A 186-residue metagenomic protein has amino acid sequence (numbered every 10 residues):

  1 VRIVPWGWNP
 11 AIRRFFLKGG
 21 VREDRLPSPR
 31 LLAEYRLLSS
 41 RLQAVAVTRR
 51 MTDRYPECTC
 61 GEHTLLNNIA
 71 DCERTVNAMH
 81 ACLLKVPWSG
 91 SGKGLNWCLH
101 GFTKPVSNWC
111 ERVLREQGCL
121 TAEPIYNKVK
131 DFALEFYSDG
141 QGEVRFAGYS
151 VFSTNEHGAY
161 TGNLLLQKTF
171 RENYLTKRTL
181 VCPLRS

Functional and structural regions predicted by a protein language model:
V1, R41-R49, I69, F102-N108 (+1 more regions): Well-ordered, non-membrane alpha-helical segments in soluble/globular domains
V1-A78, G90: Conserved N-proximal alpha/beta basic substrate-recognition cap immediately N-terminal to, or forming the N-lobe
I3, C82-L84, L120: Generic beta-sheet signal
G7-N9, W88-G90, P124-V129, S138-G140 (+1 more regions): Short, flexible loop/turn elements at secondary-structure junctions
E57-G61, L99-N127: Conserved ATP-binding module of the ATP-grasp superfamily
G61-H63, A81-S107, A133, E156-Y174: Glycine-rich phosphate-binding loop of ATP-grasp-fold ATP-dependent ligases
N77-M79, S91-G92, R115-Q117, K128-A133 (+1 more regions): Short, well-ordered loop/turn elements at secondary-structure boundaries
F136-S186: ATP-dependent carboxylate/phosphate-activation module, predominantly the ATP-grasp catalytic core and closely related
